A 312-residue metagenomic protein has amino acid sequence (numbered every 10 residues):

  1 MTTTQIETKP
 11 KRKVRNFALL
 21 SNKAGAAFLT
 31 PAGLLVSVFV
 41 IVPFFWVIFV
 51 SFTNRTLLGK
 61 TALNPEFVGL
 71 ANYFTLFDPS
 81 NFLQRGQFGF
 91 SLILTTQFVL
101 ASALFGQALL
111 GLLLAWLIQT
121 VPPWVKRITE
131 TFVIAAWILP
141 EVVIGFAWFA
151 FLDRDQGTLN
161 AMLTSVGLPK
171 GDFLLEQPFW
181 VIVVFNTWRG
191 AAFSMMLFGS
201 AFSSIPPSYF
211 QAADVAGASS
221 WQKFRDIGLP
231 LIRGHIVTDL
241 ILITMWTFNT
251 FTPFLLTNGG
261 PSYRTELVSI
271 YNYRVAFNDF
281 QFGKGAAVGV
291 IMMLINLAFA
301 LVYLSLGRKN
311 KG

Functional and structural regions predicted by a protein language model:
M1-L20: Short, Lys/Arg-rich, polar N-terminal cytosolic tail immediately upstream of the first transmembrane signal-anchor
A18-G312: A structural signal for multi-pass alpha-helical bundles of membrane permease subunits that mediate small-molecule
